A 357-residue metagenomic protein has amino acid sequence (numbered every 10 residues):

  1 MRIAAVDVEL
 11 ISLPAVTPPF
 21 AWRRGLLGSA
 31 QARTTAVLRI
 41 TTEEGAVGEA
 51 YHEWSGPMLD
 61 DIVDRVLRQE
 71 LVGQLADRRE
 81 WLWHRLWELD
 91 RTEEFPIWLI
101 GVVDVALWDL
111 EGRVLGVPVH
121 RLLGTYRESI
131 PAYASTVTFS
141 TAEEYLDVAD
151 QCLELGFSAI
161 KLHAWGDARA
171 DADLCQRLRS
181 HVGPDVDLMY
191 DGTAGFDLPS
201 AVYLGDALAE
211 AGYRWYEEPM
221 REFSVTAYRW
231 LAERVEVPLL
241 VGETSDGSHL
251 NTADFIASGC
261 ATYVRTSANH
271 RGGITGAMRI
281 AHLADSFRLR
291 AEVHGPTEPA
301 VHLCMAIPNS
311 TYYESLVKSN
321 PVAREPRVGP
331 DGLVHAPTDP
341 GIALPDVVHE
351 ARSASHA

Functional and structural regions predicted by a protein language model:
M1-P18, G25-A30, T35, E43 (+2 more regions): Flexible C-terminal active-site loop/helix
I3, G45, V103, G116 (+7 more regions): Conserved, mostly hydrophobic/aromatic
D7, T41-V114: Metal- or metallocofactor-binding catalytic centers and their adjacent structured scaffolds across diverse enzyme
A50, A132-S135, S158-L162, L188-G192 (+5 more regions): Hydrophobic faces of well-ordered beta-strands that scaffold small-molecule active sites in alpha/beta enzyme cores
Y51-H52, V137, D339: Short clusters of small/polar residues that mark proteolytic maturation junctions
D64, R68, D104, W108-D109 (+6 more regions): Predominant activation on well-ordered alpha-helical scaffold segments within soluble catalytic domains
R121, T125-R229, V235: Metal-dependent enolase-superfamily TIM-barrel catalytic cores that perform enediolate-based chemistry
D206, G212, F223-L333: Shared catalytic-loop signature of beta/alpha-barrel
